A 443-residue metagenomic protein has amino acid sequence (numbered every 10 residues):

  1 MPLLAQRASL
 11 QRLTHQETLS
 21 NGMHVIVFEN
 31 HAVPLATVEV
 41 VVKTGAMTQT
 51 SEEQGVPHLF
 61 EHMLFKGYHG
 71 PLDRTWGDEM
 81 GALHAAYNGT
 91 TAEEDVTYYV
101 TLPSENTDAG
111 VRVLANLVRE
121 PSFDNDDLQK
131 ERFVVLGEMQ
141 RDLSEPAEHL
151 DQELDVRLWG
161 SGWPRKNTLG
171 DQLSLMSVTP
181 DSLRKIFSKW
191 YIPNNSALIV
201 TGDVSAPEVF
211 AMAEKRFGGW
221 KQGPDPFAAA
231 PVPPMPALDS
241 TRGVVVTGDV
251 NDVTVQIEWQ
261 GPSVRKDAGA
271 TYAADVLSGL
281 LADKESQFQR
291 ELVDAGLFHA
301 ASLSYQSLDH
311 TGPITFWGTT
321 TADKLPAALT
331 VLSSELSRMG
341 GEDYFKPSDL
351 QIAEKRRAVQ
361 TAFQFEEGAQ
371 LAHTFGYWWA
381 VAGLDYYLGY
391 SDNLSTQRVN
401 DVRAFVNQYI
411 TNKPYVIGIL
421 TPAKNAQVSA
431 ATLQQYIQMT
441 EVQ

Functional and structural regions predicted by a protein language model:
L4-R7, A197-I199, W317-T319, D349-Q443: C-terminal regions of mature proteins
S9-V41: Mature N-terminal segment immediately following signal peptide/propeptide cleavage in secreted/periplasmic
T37-T101, S144, K166-T168, A282-F298 (+1 more regions): M16/MPP (pitrilysin/insulinase) zinc-metallopeptidase core fold and M16-derived inactive scaffolds
G67-G70, T101-R132, K284, Y305-Q364 (+1 more regions): M16/insulysin-pitrilysin zinc metalloprotease superfamily fold
G110, D142-P193, A213-R216, H299-D309 (+1 more regions): Scaffold signal of the M16-like zinc-metallopeptidase fold and its non-catalytic homologs
V134-E153, P233-V253, Q287, E291-H299 (+1 more regions): Short acidic/His-enriched helical or mixed secondary-structure segments at domain edges of catalytic enzymes and some
G160, A197-V264, Q364, T421-Q443: An aromatic/glycine/proline-enriched structural segment found at the starts of mature extracellular/organellar domains
Q256-Q260, L281-T320: A structural supersecondary motif
